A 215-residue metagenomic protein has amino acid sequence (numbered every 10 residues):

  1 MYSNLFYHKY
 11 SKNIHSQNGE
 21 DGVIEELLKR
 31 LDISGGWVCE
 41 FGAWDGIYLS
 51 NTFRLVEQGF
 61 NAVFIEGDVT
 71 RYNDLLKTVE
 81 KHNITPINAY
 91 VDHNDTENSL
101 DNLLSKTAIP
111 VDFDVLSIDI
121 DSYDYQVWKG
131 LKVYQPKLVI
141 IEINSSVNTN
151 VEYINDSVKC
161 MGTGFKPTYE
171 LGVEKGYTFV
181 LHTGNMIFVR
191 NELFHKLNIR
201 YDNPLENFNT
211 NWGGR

Functional and structural regions predicted by a protein language model:
M1-Y7: Juxtamembrane luminal stem/stalk of type II transmembrane Golgi/ER carbohydrate-processing enzymes
Y7-H8, V133: Hydrophobic transmembrane signal anchors and adjacent membrane-proximal interface regions, especially in viral
H8-L103, I118, S145-N148: SAM cofactor-binding core of SAM-dependent methyltransferases, primarily the Rossmann-like beta-alpha-beta module
L28, L104-T107, G172, G176: Hydrophobic, Leu/Ile/Phe/Ala-enriched alpha-helical segments that form helix-helix packing faces
I33, I109-P110: Helix N-cap/coil-helix junction residues
W37-E40, R54-N61, V111-I118, S122-R215: Conserved acidic-Pro-Pro-aromatic motif
N98-S105, V127-K132: Distinct, well-ordered alpha-helical segments
